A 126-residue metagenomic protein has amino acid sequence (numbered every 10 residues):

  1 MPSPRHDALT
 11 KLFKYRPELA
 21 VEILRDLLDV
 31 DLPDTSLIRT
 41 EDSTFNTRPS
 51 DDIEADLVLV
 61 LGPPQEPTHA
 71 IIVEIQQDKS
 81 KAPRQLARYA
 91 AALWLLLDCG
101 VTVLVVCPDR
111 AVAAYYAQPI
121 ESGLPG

Functional and structural regions predicted by a protein language model:
M1-G126: Accessory alpha/beta interaction modules
